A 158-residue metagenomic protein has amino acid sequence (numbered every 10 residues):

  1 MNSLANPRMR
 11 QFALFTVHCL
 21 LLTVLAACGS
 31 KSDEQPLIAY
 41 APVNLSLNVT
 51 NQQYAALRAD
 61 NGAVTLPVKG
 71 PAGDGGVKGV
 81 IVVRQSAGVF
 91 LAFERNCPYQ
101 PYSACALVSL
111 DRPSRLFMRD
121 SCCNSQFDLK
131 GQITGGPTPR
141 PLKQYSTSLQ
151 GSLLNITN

Functional and structural regions predicted by a protein language model:
N2-V17: Bacterial N-terminal signal peptides that target proteins for export
V24-A27: C-terminal motif of bacterial Sec signal peptides marking the signal peptidase cleavage site
K31-P113, K143-N158: N-terminal pre-ligand scaffold of iron-sulfur
S46-N48, D120, D128: Acidic/polar residues at beta-strand termini and the immediately following turn/coil
C97, R119-D120: Short cysteine-rich clusters marking metal-coordination/redox-active sites
C122-N158: Short Fe-S-cluster ligation motifs
